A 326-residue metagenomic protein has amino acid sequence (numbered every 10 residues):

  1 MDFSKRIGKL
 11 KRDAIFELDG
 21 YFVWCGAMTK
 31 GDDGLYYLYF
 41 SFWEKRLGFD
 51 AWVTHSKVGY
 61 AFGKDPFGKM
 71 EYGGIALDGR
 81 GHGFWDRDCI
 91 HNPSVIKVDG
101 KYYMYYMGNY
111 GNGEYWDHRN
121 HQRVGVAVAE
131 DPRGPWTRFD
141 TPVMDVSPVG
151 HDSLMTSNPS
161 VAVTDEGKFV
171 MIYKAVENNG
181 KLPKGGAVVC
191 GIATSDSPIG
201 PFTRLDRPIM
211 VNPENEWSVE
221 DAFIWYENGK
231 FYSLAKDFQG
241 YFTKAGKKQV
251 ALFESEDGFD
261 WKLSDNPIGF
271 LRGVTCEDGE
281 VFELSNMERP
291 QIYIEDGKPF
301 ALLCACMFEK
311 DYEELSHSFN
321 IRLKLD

Functional and structural regions predicted by a protein language model:
M1-D326: Carbohydrate-active catalytic/glycan-binding domains of CAZyme proteins, especially the secreted or lumenal ectodomains
